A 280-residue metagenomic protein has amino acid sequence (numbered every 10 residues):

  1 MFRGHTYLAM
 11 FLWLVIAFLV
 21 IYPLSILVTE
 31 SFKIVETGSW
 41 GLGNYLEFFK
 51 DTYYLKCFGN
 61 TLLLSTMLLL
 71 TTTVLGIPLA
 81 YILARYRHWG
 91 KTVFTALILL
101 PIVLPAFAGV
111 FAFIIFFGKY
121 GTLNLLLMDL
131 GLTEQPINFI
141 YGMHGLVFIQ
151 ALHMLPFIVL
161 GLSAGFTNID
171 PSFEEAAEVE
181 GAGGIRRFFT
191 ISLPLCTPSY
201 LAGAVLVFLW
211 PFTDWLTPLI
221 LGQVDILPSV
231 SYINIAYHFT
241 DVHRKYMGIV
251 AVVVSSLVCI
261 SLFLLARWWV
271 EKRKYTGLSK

Functional and structural regions predicted by a protein language model:
G4-T37, L46, D51-T167, L195-L216 (+2 more regions): Membrane-water interface segments at the C-terminal ends of transmembrane alpha-helices in multi-pass inner-membrane
I115, W215-V242: Glycine-rich helix-loop "coupling/hinge" segments at transmembrane-helix boundaries in multipass transporters
P156, R186-R187: Helix-loop-helix "hairpin" substructures at the membrane interface of multi-pass membrane proteins
S163-E174, E178: Membrane-helix/interface signature in polytopic inner-membrane proteins
E180-A182, P194: Glycine/proline-centered hinge or cleavage motifs at structural transition points of membrane proteins
L265-K280: Alpha-helical transmembrane segments of integral membrane proteins
